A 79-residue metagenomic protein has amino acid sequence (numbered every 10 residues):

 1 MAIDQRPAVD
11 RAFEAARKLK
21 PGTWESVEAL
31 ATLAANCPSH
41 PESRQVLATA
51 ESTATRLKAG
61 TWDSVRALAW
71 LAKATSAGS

Functional and structural regions predicted by a protein language model:
M1-A2, A16-E25, T53-T61: Tandem-repeat/low-complexity and Cys-motif detector
M1-D4, A34-R44, S76-S79: Short coil/turn connectors between adjacent alpha-helices in alpha-solenoid helical repeat scaffolds
A2, R17-K20, S64-G78: Low-complexity/repetitive intrinsically disordered segments
V9-E14, S43-A54, S79: Alpha-helical repeat scaffolds
F13-R17, A31, A35, E51 (+2 more regions): Amphipathic alpha-helical repeat scaffolds
L19, C37, A50, A54-K58 (+1 more regions): Alpha-helical junction/boundary sensor with strong preference for TPR arrays
E25-A34, W62-A72: Amphipathic alpha-helical elements of HEAT/ARM-like alpha-solenoid repeat scaffolds that form extended
